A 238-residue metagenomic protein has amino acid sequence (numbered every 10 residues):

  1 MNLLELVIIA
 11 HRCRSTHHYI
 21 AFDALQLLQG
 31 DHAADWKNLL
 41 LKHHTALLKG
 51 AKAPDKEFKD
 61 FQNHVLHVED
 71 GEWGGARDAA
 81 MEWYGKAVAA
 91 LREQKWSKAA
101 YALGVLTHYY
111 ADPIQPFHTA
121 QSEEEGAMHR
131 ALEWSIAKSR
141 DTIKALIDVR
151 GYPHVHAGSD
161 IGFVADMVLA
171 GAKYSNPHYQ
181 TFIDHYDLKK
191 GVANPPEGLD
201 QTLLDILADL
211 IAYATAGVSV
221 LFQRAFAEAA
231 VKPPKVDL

Functional and structural regions predicted by a protein language model:
M1-E93, Y101, T119-L238: N-terminal, motif-rich segments that launch catalysis or mediate targeting to/interaction with membranes, typified by
K98-A120: Active-site alpha-helical segments that house and flank conserved acidic catalytic motifs for diphosphate chemistry
